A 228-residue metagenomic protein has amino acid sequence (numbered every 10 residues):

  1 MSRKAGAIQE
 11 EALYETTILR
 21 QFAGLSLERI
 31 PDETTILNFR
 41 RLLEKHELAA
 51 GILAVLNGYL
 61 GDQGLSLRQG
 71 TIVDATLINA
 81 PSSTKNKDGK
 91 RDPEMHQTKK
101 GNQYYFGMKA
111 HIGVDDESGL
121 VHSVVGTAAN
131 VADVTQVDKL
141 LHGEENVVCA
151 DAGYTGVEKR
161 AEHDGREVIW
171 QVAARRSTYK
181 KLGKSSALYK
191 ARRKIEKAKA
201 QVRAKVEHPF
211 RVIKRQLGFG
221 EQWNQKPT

Functional and structural regions predicted by a protein language model:
M1-A7: A positively charged, amphipathic N-terminal helix/segment that binds anionic biomolecules
A7, E11-Y14, A23, E28-R166 (+1 more regions): Polybasic low-complexity intrinsically disordered regions
I18, N79, L182: Short Asp/Glu-rich motifs
I18-L19, L60-G61, R192-K194: Short hydrophobic/aromatic segments of transmembrane alpha-helices and their interfaces
L19-Q21, L120-S123, F219-Q222: Short small-residue beta-strand/loop micro-motif enriched in glycine and branched aliphatics
R20, Q103, K214: Short glycine- and Lys/Arg-enriched binding-loop motifs that mark or flank ligand-binding interfaces
N146-V147, A152-T228: Helix-centered, glycine/charged polyanion-binding patches within enzymatic domains that contact phosphate-containing
